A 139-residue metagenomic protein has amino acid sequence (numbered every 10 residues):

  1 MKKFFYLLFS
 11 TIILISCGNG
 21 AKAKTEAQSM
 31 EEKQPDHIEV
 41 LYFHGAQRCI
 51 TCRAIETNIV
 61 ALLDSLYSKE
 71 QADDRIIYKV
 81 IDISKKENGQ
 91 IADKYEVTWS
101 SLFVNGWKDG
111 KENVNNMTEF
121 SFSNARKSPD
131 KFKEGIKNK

Functional and structural regions predicted by a protein language model:
K2-L8, K22: Sec-dependent signal peptide recognition, specifically the positively charged N-region followed immediately by
I13-S16: C-terminal motif of bacterial Sec signal peptides marking the signal peptidase cleavage site
G18-H37: Sec-dependent signal peptide cleavage junction
K33-S65: Local sequence-structure signature of Cys/Sec-based thiol-disulfide redox active-site neighborhoods
E56, V60-L63, G89, K133 (+1 more regions): Extracytoplasmic/secreted envelope proteins and their assembly/folding machinery, especially bacterial periplasmic
Q71-E87: Thiol-based oxidoreductase modules, predominantly thioredoxin-like and allied folds used for disulfide exchange
A92-W107: Structural micro-motif
V104-K139: Non-catalytic, surface beta->alpha helical segment in thiol-disulfide oxidoreductase systems
